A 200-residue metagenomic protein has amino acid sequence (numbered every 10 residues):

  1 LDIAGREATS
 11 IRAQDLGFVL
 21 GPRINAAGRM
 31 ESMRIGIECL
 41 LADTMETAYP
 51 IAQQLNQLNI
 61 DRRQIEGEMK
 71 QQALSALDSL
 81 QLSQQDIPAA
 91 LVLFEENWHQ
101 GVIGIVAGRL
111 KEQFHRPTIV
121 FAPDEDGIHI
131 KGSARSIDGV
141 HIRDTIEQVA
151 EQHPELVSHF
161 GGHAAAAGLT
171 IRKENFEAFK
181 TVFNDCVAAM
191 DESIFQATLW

Functional and structural regions predicted by a protein language model:
L1-N175, F195, L199-W200: Hydrophobic helix-and-loop "lid/oligomerization" segment in the mid-to-C-terminal part of catalytic domains
A178-W200: A contiguous loop/helix-start segment that scaffolds small-molecule binding in enzyme catalytic cores
